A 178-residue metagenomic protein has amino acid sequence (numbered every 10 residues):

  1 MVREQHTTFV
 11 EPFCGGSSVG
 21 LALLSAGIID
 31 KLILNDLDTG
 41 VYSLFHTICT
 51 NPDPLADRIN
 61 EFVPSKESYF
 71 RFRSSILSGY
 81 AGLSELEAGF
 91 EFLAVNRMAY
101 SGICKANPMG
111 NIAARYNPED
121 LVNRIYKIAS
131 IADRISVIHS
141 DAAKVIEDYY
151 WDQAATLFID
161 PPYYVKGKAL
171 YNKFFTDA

Functional and structural regions predicted by a protein language model:
M1-E67: Conserved S-adenosyl-L-methionine
R3-E4, T39, C49-F158, P162-A169: SAM-dependent nucleic-acid methyltransferase catalytic core
H6-V10, L34, N107, N117 (+1 more regions): Generic detector of bulky aromatic hydrophobic side chains
L21-L23, L44, Y149, G167-Y171: A short acidic (Asp/Glu
N172-A178: Glycine-rich S-adenosyl-L-methionine
